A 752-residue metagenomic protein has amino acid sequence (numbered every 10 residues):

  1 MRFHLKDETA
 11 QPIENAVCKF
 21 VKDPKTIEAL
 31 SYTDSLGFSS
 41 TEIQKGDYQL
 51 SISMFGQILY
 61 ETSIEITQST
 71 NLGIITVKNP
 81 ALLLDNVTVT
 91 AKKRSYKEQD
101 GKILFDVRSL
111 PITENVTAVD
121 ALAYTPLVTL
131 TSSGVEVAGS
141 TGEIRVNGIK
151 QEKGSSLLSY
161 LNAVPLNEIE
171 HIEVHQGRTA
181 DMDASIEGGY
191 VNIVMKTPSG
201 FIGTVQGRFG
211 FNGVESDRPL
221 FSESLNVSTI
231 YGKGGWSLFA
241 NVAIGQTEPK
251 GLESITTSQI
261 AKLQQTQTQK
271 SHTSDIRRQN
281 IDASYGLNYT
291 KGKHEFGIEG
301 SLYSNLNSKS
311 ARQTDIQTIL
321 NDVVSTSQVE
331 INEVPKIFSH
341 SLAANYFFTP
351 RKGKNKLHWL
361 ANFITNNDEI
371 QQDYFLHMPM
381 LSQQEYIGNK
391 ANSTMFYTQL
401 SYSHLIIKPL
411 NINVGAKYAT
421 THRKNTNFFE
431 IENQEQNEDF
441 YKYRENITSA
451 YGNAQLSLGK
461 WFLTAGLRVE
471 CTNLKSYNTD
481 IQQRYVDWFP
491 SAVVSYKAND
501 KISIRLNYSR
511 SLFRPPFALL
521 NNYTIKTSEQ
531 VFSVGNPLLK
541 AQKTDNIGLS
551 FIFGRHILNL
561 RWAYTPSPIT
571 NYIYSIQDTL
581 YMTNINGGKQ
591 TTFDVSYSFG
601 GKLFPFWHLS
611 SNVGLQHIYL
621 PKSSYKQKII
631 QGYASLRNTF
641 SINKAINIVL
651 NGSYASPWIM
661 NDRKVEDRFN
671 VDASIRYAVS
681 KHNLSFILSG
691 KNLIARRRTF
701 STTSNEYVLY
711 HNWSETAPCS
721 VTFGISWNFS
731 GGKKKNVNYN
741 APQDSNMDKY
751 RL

Functional and structural regions predicted by a protein language model:
K19, S53-Q57, L72-P111, L130-S132 (+2 more regions): Short, acidic, small-residue-rich periplasmic hinge/interaction motif at the N-terminus of Gram-negative outer-membrane
P24-F38: Short, acidic Ser/Thr/Gly-rich low-complexity loop/linker segments typical of extracellular and cell-surface proteins
P24-T26, Q49-S63: A short, solvent-exposed loop/turn motif at the edges and junctions of modular extracellular/periplasmic domains
G73-T76, A118-A121, S159-Y160, V174 (+2 more regions): N-terminal periplasmic accessory domains that precede and gate Gram-negative outer-membrane beta-barrel machines
Y124-P126, K150-G177: Short acidic/polar hinge/loop motifs at secondary-structure boundaries that mediate gating or recognition
L220-L252, Q264-S310, V334-K352, G632 (+1 more regions): Transmembrane beta-barrel wall of Gram-negative outer-membrane proteins
N280-N305, I331-T479, K497, K501 (+3 more regions): Face-selective signature of the C-terminal outer-membrane beta-barrel domain
Y441-E445, Q483, L512-L560, Y564-P566 (+2 more regions): Outer-membrane beta-barrel signature, preferentially recognizing the C-terminal barrel domain of Gram-negative
